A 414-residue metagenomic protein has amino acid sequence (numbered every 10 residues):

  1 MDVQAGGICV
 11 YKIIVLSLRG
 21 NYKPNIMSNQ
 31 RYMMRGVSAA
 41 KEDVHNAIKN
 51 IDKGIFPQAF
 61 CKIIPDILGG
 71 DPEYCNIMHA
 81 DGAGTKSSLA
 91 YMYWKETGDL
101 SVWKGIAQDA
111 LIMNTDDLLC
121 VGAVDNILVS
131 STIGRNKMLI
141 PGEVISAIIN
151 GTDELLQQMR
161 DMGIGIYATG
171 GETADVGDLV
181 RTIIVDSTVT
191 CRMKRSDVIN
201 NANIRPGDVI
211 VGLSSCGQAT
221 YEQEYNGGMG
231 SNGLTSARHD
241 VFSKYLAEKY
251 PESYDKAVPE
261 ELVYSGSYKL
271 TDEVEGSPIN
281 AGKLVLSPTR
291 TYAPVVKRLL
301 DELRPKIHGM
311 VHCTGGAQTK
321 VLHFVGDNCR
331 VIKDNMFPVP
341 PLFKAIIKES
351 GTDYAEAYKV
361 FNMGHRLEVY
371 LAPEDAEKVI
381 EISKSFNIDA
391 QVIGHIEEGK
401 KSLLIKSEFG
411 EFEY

Functional and structural regions predicted by a protein language model:
G6, Y22, I26-Y414: Helix-biased detector of long, well-ordered alpha-helical tracts
